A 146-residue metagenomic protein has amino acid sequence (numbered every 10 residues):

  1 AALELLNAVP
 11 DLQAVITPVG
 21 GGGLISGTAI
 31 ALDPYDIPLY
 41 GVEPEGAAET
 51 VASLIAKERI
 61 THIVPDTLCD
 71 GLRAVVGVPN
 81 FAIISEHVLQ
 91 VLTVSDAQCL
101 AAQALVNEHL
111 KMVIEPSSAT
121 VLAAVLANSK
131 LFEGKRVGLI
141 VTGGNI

Functional and structural regions predicted by a protein language model:
A1-I146: PLP-dependent amino-acid enzyme catalytic core
